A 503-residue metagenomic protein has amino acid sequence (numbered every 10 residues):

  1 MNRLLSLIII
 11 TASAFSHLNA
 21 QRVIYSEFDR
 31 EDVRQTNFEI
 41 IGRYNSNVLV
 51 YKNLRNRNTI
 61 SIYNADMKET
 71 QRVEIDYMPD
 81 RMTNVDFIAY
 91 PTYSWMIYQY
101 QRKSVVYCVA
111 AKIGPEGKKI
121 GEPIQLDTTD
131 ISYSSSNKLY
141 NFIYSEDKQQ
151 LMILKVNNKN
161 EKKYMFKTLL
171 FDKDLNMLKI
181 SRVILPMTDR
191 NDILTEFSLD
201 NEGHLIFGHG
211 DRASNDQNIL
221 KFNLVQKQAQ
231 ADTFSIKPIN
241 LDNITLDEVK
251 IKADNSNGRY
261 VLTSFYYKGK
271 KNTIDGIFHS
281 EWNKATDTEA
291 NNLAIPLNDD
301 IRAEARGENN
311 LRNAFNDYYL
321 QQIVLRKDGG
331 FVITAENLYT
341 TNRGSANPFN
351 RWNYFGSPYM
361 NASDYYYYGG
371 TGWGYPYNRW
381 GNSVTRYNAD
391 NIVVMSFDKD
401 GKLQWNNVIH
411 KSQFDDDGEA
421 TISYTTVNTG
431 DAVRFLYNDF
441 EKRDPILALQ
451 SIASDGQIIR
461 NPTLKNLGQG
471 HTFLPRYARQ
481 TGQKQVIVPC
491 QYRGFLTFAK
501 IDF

Functional and structural regions predicted by a protein language model:
M1-Y25, F503: Bacterial Sec-dependent N-terminal signal peptides
D32-I41, P79-A89, T129-I143, D189-F197 (+4 more regions): Repeated scaffold domains used in trafficking and secretory/extracellular systems, primarily beta-propellers
D32-K148, M152-K159, K163-K167, N191-I193: Post-signal peptide N-terminal segment of secreted/secretory-pathway proteins
E39-R55, F87, P91-S104, N141 (+7 more regions): Short beta-strand elements that form the blades of beta-propeller/WD-repeat-like and other beta-sheet-rich scaffold
N56-I62, K103-A111, E161-T168, S214-V225 (+5 more regions): Structural motif
C108-E116, M165-N176, I219-D232, D275-T288 (+3 more regions): Beta-propeller blade signature
P238-K250, N291-Y319, N406-Y424, D455-Q483: Conserved blade-ending motifs and adjacent loop-strand segments that build the rim/top face of beta-propeller domains
F265, L320-T340, G372-V393, D416-Q457: Loop/turn-rich, solvent-exposed surfaces of beta-rich toroidal or solenoidal domains
